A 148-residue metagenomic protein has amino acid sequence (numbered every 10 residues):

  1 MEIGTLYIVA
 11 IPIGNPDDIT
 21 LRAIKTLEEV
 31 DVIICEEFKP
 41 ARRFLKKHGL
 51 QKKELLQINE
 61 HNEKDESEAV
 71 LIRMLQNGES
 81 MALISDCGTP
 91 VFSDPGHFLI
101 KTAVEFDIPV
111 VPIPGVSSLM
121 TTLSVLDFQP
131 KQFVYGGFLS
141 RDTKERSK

Functional and structural regions predicted by a protein language model:
M1-E60: Glycine-rich, flexible N-terminal cofactor/catalytic loop recognition
I3-G4, M120-K148: Beta-strand/loop-alpha-helix module characteristic of Rossmann-like adenine-cofactor folds
T5-L6, G78-A82: Loop/turn-to-beta-strand initiation segments
I13-P16, D86-P90: Short glycine-rich anion-binding loops that position phosphate/pyrophosphate groups of nucleotides and phosphorylated
K46, N59-Q76: Short, structured surface patches at the beginning of a domain
L56-D65, F138-T143: Conserved helicase motor
P95-H97: Glycine-centered tight-turn and secondary-structure capping sites
I100-T122, F133-L139: Short, acidic/small-residue loops that bind anionic groups at enzyme active sites
